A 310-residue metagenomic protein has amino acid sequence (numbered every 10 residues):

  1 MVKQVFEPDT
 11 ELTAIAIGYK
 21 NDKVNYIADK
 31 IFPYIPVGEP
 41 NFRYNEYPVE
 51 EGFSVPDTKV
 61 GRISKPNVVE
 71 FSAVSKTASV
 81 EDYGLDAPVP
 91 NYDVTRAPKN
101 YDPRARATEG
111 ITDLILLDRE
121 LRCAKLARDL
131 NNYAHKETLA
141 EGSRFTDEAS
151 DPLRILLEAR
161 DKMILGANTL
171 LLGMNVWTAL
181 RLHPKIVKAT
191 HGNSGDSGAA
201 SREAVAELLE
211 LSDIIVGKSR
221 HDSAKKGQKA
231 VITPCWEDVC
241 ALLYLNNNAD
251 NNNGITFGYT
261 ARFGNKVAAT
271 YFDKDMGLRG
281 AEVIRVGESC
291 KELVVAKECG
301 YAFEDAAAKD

Functional and structural regions predicted by a protein language model:
M1-P36, A269-D310: Protruding loop/beta-arch "assembly-hinge" segments enriched in small, turn-prone residues
V2-Y26, V49, A134-H135, E141 (+4 more regions): Intrinsically disordered, low-complexity linear regions
T13-K23, I27, F32, Y44 (+1 more regions): Short, hydrophobic/proline-enriched secondary-structure or compact coil segments at domain edges
D22-D86: Assembly/oligomerization interface modules of large self-assembling protein complexes
N91-T169, M174-H191, A308-D310: Alpha-helical scaffold segments that mediate packing/assembly in large oligomeric complexes
D102, R106, A200, R279: Short, well-structured alpha-helical interface segments that form or flank functional binding sites
L165-Y259: Extended oligomerization regions of viral-like shell subunits
G258-F272: A conserved acidic, glycine/proline-rich C-terminal tail/linker
